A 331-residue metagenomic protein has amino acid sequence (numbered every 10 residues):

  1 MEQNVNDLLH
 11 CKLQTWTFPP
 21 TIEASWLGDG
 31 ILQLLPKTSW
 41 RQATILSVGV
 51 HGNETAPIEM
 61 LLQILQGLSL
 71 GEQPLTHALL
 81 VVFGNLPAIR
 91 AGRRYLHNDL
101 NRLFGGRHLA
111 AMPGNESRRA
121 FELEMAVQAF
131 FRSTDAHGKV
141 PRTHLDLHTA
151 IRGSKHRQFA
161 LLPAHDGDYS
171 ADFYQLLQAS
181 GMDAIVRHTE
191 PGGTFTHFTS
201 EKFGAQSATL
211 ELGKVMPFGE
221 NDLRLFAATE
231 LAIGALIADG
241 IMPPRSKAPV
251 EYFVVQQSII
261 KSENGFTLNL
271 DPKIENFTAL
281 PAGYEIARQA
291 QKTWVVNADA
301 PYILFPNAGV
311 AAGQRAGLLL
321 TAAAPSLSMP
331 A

Functional and structural regions predicted by a protein language model:
M1-A331: Structured catalytic-domain cores with a bias toward divalent-metal coordination
